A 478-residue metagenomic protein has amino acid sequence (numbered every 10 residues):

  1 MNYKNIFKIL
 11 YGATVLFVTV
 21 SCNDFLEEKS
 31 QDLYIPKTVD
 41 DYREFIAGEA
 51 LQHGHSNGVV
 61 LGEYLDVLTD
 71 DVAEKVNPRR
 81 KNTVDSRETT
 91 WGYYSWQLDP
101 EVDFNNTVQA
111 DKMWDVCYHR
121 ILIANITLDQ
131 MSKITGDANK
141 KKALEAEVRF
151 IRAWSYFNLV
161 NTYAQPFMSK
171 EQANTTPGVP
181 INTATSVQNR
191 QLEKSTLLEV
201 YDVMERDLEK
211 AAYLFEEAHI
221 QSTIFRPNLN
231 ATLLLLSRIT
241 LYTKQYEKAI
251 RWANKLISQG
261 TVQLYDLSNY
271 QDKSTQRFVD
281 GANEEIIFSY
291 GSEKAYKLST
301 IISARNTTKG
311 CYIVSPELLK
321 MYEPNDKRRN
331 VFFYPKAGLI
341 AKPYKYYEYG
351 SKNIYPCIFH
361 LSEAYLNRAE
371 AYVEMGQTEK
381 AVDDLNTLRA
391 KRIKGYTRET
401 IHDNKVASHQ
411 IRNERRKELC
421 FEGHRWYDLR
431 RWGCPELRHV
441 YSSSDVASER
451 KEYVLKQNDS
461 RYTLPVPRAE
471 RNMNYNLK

Functional and structural regions predicted by a protein language model:
C22-A73, Y322, Y396-T397, C434-K478: Membrane-proximal, proline-rich intrinsically disordered regions
D32-K37, D66-K75, Q165-T175, E217-K297 (+1 more regions): Short, surface-exposed recognition loops and adjoining beta-strand edges that mediate ligand/DNA contacts, enriched
R43-Y64, E199, T243-K244, I250-N254 (+4 more regions): Extended ligand-binding clefts on enzyme/binding-domain cores
E88-Y163, S195, A212-E217, Y349-L361 (+2 more regions): Conserved, well-structured interaction surfaces
I121-A124, Y201, L208, A253 (+2 more regions): Inward-facing hydrophobic residues that define packing positions of alpha-helical scaffold repeats
